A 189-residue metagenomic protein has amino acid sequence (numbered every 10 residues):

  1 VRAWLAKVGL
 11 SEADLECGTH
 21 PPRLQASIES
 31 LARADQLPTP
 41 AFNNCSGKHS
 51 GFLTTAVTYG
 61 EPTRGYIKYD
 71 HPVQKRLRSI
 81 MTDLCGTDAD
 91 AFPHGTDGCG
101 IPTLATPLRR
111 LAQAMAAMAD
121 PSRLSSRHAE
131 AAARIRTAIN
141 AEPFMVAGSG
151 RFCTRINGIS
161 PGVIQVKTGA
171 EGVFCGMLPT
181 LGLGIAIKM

Functional and structural regions predicted by a protein language model:
V1-A91, G98-C99: Active-site-adjacent helix/loop patches that line small-molecule binding or acyl-intermediate pockets
A3-K7, I80, R110, A114-A117 (+1 more regions): Alpha-helical scaffold segments in carbohydrate-active enzymes
L53, P102-P121, A131, I135 (+1 more regions): Active-site-proximal alpha-helical segments within enzyme catalytic domains
D90-P93, A114: Glycine-rich ThDP/TPP pyrophosphate-binding loop and its adjacent helix/strand module within ThDP-dependent enzymes
H94-G95, A105: Conserved alpha/beta enzyme-core scaffolds, especially Rossmann-like or related mixed alpha/beta domains that build
G95-D97, G148-K188: Short, Gly/Ser/Thr-enriched beta-strand-loop segments that form substrate-interacting elements of hydrolase/peptidase
A116-Q165: Conserved active-site loop region of the serine DD-peptidase/beta-lactamase
